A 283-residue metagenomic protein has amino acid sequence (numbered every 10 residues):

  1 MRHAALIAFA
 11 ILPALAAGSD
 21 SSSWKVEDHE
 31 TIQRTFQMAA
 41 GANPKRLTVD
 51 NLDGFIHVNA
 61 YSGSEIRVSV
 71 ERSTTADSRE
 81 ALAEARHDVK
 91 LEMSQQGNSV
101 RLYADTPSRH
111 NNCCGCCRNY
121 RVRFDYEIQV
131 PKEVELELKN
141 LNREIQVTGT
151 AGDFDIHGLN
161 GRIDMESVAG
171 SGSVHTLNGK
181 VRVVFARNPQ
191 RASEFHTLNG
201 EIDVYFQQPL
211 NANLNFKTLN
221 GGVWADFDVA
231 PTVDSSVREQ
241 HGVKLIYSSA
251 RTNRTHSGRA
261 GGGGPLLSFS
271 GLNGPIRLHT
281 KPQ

Functional and structural regions predicted by a protein language model:
M1-Q283: Intrinsically disordered, low-complexity terminal regions
